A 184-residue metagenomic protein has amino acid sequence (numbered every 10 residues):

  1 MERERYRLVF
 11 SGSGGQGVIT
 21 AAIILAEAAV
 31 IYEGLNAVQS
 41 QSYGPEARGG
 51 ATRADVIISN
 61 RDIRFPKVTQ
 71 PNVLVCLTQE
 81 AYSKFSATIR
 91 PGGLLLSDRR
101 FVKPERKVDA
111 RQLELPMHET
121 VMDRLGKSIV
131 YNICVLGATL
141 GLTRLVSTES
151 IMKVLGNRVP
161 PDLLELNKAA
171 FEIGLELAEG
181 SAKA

Functional and structural regions predicted by a protein language model:
M1-A184: Active-site cofactor/cluster-binding pocket
